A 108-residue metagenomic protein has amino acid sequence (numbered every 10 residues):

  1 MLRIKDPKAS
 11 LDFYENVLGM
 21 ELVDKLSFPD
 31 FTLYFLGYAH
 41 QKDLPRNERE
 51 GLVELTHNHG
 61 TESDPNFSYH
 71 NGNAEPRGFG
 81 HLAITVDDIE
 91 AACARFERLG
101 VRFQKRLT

Functional and structural regions predicted by a protein language model:
M1, L11-E15, C93: Non-transmembrane alpha-helical segments in soluble domains of secreted/periplasmic/extracellular proteins
M1-P7, V86-D87: Conserved beta-strand-loop-alpha-helix junction that forms the acyl-donor binding cleft
D6-E21: Amphipathic alpha-helical segments
E21-I84, E90-T108: Vicinal oxygen chelate
